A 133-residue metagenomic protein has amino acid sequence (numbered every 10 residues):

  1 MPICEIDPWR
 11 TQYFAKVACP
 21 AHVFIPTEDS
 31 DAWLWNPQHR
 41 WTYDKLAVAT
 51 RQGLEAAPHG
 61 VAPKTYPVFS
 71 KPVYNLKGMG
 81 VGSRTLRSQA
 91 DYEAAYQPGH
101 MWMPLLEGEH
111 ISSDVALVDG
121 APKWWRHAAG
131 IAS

Functional and structural regions predicted by a protein language model:
M1-N36: N-terminal pre-catalytic "stem/leader" segment of glycosyltransferase-like enzymes
E28-S133: Active-site nucleotide/adenylate-binding loops and adjacent lid/helix of ATP-dependent enzymes
